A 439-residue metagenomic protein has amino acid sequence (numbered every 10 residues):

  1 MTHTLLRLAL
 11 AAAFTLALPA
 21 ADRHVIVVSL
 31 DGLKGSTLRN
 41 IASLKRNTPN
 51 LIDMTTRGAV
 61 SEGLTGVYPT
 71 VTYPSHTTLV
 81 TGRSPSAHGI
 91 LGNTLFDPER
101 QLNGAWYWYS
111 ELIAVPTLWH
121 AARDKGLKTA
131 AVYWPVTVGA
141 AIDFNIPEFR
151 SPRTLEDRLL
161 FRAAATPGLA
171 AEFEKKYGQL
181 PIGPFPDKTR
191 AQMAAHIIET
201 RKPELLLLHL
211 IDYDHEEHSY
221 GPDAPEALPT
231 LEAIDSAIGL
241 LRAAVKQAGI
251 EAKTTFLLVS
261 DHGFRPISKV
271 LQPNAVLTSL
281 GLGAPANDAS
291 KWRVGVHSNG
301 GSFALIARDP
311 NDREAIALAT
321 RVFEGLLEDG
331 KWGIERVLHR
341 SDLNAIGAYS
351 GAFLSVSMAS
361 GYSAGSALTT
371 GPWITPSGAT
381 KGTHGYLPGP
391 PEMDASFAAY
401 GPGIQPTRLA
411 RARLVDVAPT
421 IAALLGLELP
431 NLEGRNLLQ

Functional and structural regions predicted by a protein language model:
R7-A17: Bacterial N-terminal signal peptides
A21-A59: Active-site-proximal N-terminal segment of extracellular/periplasmic enzymes that hydrolyze or transfer
S36-I41, L64-G66, H76, G104-Y109 (+4 more regions): Second-shell loop/turn segments in exported
S36-L38, P184-L208, Y213-F256, A317-G330 (+1 more regions): A long, amphipathic alpha-helix that forms part of the scaffold/cap immediately adjacent to metal-dependent active
V60-V80, V132-I142, I211, E433-L438: Short, solvent-exposed turn/loop segments enriched in Gly/Ser/Thr/Pro and often Arg
S84-G221, L318, L327, G365: His/Asp/Glu-rich, glycine-adjacent segments that coordinate divalent cations and/or stabilize oxyanion chemistry on
P98, V115, K291-T420: Active-site neighborhoods of enzymes that stabilize oxyanions during catalysis
A244, A248-F256, S260-R308: Acidic/histidine-rich catalytic neighborhood
